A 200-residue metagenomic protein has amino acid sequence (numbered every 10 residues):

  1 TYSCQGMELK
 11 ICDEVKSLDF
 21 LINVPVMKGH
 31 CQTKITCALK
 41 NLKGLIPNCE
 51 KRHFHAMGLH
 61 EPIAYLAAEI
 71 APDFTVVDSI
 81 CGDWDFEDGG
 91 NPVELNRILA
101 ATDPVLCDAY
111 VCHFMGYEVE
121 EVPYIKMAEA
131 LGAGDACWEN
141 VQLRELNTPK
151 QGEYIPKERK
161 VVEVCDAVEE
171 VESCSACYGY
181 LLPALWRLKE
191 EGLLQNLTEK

Functional and structural regions predicted by a protein language model:
T1-K200: Extended, low-polarity segments enriched in aliphatic/aromatic residues
